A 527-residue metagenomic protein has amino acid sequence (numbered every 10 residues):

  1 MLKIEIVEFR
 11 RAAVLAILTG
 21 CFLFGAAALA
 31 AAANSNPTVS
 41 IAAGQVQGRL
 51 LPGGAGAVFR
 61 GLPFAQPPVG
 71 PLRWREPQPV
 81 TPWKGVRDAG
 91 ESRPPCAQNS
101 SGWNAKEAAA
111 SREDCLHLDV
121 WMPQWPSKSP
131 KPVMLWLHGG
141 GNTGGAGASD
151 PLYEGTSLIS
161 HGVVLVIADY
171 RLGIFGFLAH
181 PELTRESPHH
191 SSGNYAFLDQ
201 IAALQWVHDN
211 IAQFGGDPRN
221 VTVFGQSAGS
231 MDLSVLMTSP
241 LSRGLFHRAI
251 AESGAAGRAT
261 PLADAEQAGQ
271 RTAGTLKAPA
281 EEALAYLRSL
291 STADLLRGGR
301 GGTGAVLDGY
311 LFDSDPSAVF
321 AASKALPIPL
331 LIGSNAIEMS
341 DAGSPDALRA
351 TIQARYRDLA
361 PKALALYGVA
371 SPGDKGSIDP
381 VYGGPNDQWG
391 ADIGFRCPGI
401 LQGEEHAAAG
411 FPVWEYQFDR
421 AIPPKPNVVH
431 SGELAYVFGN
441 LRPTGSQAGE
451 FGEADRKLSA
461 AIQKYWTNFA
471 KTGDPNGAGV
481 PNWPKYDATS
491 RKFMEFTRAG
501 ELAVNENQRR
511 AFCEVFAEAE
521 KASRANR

Functional and structural regions predicted by a protein language model:
M1-R11: N-terminal secretory signal peptides that target proteins for export/translocation
V14-A26: Bacterial N-terminal signal peptides
A30-N194, T444-I462, A470-N482, G500 (+3 more regions): Non-catalytic accessory segments of hydrolases
S100-L284, D313-G343, A408-F411, A503: Serine-hydrolase-like catalytic core of hydrolytic proteins
R171-I174, F224-A228, Q417-P424, P481-D487: Short, solvent-exposed turn/loop segments enriched in Gly/Ser/Thr/Pro and often Arg
R219-V221, A278-Y286, E415-Q417, G477-P484: Surface-exposed patches in mature extracellular/periplasmic domains of secreted proteins
Y286-A454, Y465, T472: Substrate-gating cap/lid region and adjacent catalytic-acid/histidine neighborhood within extracellular/lumenal
